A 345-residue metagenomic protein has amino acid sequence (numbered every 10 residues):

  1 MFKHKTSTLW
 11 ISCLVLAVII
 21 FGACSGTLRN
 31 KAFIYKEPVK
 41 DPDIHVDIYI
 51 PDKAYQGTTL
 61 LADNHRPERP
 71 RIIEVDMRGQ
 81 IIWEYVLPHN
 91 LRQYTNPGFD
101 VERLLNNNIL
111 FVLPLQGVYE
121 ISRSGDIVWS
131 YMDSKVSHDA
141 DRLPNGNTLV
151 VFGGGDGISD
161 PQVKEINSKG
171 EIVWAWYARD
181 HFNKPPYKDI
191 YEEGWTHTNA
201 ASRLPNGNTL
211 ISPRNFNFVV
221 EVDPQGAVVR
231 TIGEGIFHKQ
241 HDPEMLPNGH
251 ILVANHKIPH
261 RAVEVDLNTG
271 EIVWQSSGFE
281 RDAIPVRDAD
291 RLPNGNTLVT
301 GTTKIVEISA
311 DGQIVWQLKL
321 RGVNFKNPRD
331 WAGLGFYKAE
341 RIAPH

Functional and structural regions predicted by a protein language model:
F2-C13: N-terminal Sec-pathway targeting helices
S12-F21: Bacterial N-terminal signal peptides
L28-H345: Histidine-/acidic-rich catalytic cores in large beta-rich domains
